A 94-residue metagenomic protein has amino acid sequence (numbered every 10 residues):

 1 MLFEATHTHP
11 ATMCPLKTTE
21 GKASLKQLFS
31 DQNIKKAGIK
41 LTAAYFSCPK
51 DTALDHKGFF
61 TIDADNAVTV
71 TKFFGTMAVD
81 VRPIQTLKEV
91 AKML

Functional and structural regions predicted by a protein language model:
M1-T52, H56, D65-A67, E89-L94: Short S/T/G/P-rich N-terminal loop/turn motif that feeds into the first structured element of a domain
F60-T61: Conserved RNP beta-strands of RNA recognition motif
V70-A78: Short amphipathic alpha-helices in soluble, non-transmembrane regions that often serve as interface/regulatory elements
V79-A91: Conserved short beta-strand edge segments in small beta-sheet-based binding/regulatory domains
